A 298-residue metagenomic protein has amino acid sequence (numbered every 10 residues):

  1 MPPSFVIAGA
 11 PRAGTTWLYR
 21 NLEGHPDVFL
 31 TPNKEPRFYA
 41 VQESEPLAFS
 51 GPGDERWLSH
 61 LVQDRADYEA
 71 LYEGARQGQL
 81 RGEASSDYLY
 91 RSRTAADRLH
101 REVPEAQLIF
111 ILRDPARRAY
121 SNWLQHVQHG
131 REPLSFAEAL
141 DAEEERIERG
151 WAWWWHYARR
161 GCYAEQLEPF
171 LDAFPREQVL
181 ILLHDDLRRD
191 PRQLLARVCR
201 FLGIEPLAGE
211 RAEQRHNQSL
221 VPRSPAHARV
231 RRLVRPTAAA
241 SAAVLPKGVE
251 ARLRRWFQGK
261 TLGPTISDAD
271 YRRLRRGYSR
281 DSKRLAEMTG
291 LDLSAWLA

Functional and structural regions predicted by a protein language model:
M1-S85, R101-A106, I111, P115-E148 (+1 more regions): PAPS-dependent sulfotransferase catalytic core
P2-P3, Q63, D67, T94 (+3 more regions): Short, conserved clusters of charged catalytic residues that mark active-site and nucleotide-handling motifs
T16-H25, T94-V103, Y120-Q125, C162-P206 (+1 more regions): PAPS/PAP-binding and catalytic site of the sulfotransferase fold
N33-K34, E168-R272, R276, L291-A298: The conserved 3'-phosphoadenosine-5'-phosphosulfate
Y39, L89, A139, Y163 (+1 more regions): Short clusters of hydrophobic/aromatic residues that line enzyme substrate/ligand-binding pockets
L58-V62, Y88-R93, A158, D186-D190: Acidic-and-aromatic substrate-binding clefts and catalytic sites of carbohydrate-active enzymes
R65, R93-R98, E102-P104, Q218-P225: Short acidic (Asp/Glu) patches
E83-Y88, E145-R159, T265-D270: Surface-exposed cleft-lining segments at the edges of enzyme active sites
